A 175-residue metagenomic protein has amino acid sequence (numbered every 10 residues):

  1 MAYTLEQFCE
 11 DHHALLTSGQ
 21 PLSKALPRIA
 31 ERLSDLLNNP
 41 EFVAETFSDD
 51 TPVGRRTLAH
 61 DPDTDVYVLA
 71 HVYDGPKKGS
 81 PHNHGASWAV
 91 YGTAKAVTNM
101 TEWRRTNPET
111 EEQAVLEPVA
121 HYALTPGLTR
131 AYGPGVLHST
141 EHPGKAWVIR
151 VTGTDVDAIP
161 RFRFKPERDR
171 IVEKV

Functional and structural regions predicted by a protein language model:
M1-P40: N-terminal leader/capping segments at the start of a protein or of a new domain
T46, D50-G75: A short glycine-rich, His/Asp/Glu-containing loop-to-beta-strand
L69-H84, A123-L124, G133-G135: Conserved short histidine dyad/triad with adjacent acidic residue
G75, A86-R104: Glycine- and acidic-residue-biased ligand/ion/polar-headgroup-sensing regions
G79-H82, M100-T101, Y132, L137-P143 (+1 more regions): Short beta-strand His + acidic residue motifs that chelate non-heme Fe in jelly-roll/DSBH and cupin folds
V90, K145-P160: A short hydrophobic beta-strand segment most commonly corresponding to one strand of the jelly-roll/cupin
V90, R105-L137: Short acidic-glycine-tyrosine-enriched beta hairpin
